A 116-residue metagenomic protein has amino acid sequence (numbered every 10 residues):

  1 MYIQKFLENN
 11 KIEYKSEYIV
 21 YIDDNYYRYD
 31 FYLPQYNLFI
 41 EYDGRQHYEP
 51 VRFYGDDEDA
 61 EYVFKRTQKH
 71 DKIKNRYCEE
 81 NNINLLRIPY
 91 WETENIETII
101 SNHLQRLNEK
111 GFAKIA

Functional and structural regions predicted by a protein language model:
M1-A116: Nucleic-acid endo/exonuclease domains
